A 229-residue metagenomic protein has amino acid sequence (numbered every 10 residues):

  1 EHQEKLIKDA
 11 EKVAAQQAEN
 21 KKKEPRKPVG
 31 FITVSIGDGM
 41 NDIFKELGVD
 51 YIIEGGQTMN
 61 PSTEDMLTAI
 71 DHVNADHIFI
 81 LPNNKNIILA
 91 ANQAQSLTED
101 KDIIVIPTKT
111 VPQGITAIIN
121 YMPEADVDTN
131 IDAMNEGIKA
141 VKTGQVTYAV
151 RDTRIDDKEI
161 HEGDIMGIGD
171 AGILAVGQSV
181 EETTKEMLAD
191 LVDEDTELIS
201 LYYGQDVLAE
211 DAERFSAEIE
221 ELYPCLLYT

Functional and structural regions predicted by a protein language model:
E1-F31, G37-G48, I103, A217-L222: Polyanionic, low-complexity intrinsically disordered segments
K21-P25, I32-T33, A69-D71, Q95 (+2 more regions): Replace "in large, NTP-powered and nucleic-acid-processing enzymes" with "in large, NTP-powered factors and other
K27-L47, G169-Y203: C-terminal accessory/binding modules appended to enzymatic or scaffolding proteins
F31, G37-A133: Conserved structured catalytic cores and adjacent interaction surfaces of nucleotide-binding/hydrolyzing enzymes
P82, Y203-Q205: Short glycine-centered, acidic/aromatic-flanked micro-motifs in structured strand/loop junctions that mark active-site
V111-T184, L188: Internal, active-site/partner-interface "lid" segment
A212: A C-terminal functional module that forms or caps the active site or interfaces directly with catalytic machinery
Y228-T229: Conserved small/polar residues in nucleotide/adenosyl-binding loops
